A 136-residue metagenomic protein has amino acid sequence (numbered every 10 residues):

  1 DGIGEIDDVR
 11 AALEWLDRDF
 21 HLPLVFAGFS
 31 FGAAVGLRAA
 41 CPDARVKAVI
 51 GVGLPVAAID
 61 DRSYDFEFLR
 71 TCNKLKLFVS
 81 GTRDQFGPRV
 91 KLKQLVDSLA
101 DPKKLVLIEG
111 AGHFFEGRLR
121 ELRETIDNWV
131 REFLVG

Functional and structural regions predicted by a protein language model:
D1-D19: Alpha/beta-hydrolase active-site loop
G28-G36: Gly/Ala-rich beta-loop-alpha elbow adjacent to hydrolase catalytic centers
A58, T82-G87, F114: Acidic catalytic loop of the alpha/beta-hydrolase fold
Y64-D65, K74, P88-V96: Short alpha-helix in the alpha/beta-hydrolase fold that links the catalytic acid
T71-N73, F78-S80, D84: Short beta-strand/loop motif that positions the catalytic acidic residue of the alpha/beta-hydrolase fold
S98-F114: Catalytic histidine neighborhood in serine/cysteine hydrolases with alpha/beta-hydrolase-type architecture
A111-R123: Catalytic histidine-centered segment of alpha/beta-hydrolase-like enzymes
